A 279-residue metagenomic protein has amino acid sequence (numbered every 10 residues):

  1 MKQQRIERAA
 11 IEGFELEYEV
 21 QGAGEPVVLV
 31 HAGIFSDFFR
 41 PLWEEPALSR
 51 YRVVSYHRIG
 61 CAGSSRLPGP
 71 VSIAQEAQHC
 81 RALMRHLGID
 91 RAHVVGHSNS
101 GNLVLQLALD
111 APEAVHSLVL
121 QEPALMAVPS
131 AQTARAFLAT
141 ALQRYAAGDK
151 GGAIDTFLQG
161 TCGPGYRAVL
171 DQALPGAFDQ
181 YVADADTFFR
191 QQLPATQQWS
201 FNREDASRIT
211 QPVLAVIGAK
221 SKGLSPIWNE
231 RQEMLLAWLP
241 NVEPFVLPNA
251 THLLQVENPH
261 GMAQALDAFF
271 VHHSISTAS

Functional and structural regions predicted by a protein language model:
K2, A177-N202, K220: Hydrophobic, aromatic-rich cap/lid helix
E7-R66, L83: Conserved HGGG/HGGXW glycine-rich cap/lid loop of the alpha/beta-hydrolase fold
W43, V54-V95, N99, Q264: Active-site loop/oxyanion-hole signature of alpha/beta-hydrolase fold enzymes
E44-P46, D205-A250: Conserved loop-alpha-helix segment in the C-terminal half of the alpha/beta-hydrolase fold that carries the catalytic
R58, P123, N249: Active-site loop/turn elements of alpha/beta-hydrolase fold enzymes, especially the short glycine-/histidine-rich
D90-P129: Conserved hydrolase catalytic core segment
P123, A127-F178, R190-Q197: Helix-rich cap/lid subdomain of alpha/beta-hydrolase
L239-S279: Catalytic active-site module of serine/aspartate enzymes centered on a nucleophile-bearing elbow/loop
